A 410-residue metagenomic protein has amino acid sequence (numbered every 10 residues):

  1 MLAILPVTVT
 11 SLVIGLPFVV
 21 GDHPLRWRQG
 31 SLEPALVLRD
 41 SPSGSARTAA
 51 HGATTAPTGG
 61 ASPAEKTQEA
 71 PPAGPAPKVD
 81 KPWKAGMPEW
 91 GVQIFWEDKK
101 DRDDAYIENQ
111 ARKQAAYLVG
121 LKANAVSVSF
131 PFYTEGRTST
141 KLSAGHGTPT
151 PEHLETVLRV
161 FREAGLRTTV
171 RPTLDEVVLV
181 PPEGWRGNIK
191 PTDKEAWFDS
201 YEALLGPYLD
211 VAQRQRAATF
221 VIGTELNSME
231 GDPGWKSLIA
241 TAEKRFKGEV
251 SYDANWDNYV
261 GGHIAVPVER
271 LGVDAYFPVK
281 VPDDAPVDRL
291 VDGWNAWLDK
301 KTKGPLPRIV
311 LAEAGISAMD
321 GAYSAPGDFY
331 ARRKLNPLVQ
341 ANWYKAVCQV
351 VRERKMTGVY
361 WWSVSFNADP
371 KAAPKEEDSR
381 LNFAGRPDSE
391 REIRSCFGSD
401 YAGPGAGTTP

Functional and structural regions predicted by a protein language model:
L2-F18: Hydrophobic membrane-insertion alpha-helices, especially the h-region of bacterial N-terminal signal peptides
P17, G30, A35-L36, P71-G86 (+1 more regions): Aromatic-rich peripheral "rim/lid" segments of glycoside hydrolase catalytic domains that contact and position glycan
G21-V37, P71-L118: Boundary/entry segment of secreted carbohydrate-active catalytic domains
R102-V119, L142-E163: Aromatic- and glycine-enriched glycan-recognition loops and surfaces that form the carbohydrate-binding subsites
D103-L118, F198-V211, N255-I264, A341-C348: Short, acidic/polar
L121-T140, H153-M229, V364-A368: Substrate-binding cleft and catalytic face of glycoside hydrolase catalytic domains, especially the flexible beta-alpha
T150-P151, T156, A164, R171 (+2 more regions): Glycoside hydrolase catalytic-domain groove-lining segments
V170-L174, T219-G231, I239-V260, P307-A314 (+1 more regions): Aromatic-lined carbohydrate-recognition surfaces of secreted/lumenal glycan-active proteins
